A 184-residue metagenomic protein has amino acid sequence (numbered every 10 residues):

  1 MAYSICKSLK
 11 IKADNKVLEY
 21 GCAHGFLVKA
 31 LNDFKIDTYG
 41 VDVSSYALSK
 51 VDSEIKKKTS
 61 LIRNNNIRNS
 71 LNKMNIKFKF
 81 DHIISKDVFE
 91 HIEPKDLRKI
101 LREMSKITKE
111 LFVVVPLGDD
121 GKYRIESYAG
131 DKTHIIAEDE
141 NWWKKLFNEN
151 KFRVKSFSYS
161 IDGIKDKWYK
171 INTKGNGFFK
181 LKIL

Functional and structural regions predicted by a protein language model:
M1-A13: Conserved alpha-helix/loop element of class I SAM-dependent methyltransferases that forms part of the SAM/SAH-binding
Y20: Conserved beta-strand/loop positions that form the S-adenosyl-L-methionine
A23: Conserved glycine-rich SAM-binding loop
F26, V43-Y46, K50, E54-I55 (+4 more regions): S-adenosyl-L-methionine-dependent methyltransferase catalytic module, highlighting the catalytic core
L31: Aromatic pocket-lining residues of Rossmann-like dinucleotide-binding sites
D37-D42: Conserved SAM-binding motif I beta-strand of class I
N72-H82: A short acidic, Gly/Pro-enriched loop at the edge of an enzyme's catalytic core that lines a small-molecule cofactor
